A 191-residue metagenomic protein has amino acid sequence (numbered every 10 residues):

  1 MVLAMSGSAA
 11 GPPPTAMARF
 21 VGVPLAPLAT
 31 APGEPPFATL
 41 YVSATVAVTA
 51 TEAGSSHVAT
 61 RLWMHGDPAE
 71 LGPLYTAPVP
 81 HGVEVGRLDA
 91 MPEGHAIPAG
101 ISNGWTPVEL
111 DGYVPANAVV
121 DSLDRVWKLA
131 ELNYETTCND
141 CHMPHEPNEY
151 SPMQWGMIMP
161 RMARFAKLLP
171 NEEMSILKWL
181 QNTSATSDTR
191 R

Functional and structural regions predicted by a protein language model:
A4-P35, T39-Y41, T49-G54, P73-L123: SH3-family beta-barrel domains
A59-A69: Basic/aromatic-rich interaction segments and small domains that mediate binding to polyanionic partners
S122-W127, E146: Mixed-charge (acidic/basic) macromolecular-recognition segments
K128-L132: Short, flexible, mixed-charge glycine/proline-rich loop motifs that serve as phosphate/nucleic-acid-contacting
Y134-P144, I176: The canonical Cys-X-X-Cys-His
M143-A166: Gly/Gly-Pro-rich "capping" loops immediately C-terminal to redox-active cysteine motifs in periplasmic/lumenal
A166-R191: C-terminal capping alpha-helices of c-type cytochrome domains
